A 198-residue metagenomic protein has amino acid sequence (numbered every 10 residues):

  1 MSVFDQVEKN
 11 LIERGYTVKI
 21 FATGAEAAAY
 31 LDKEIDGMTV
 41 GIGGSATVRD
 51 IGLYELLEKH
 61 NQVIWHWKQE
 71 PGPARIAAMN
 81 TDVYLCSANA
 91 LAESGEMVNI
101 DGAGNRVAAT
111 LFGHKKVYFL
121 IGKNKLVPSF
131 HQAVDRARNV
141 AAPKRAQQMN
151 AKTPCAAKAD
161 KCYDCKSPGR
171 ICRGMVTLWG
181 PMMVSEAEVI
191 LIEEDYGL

Functional and structural regions predicted by a protein language model:
M1-Q6, A109-L111: Short amphipathic alpha-helical segments, especially helix-boundary/capping motifs
V3-L85: N-terminal active-site beta-alpha-beta segment that forms phosphate/nucleotide-binding and substrate-recognition loops
M79-L198: Conserved phosphate- and dinucleotide-binding cores of soluble alpha/beta proteins, encompassing both enzyme active
